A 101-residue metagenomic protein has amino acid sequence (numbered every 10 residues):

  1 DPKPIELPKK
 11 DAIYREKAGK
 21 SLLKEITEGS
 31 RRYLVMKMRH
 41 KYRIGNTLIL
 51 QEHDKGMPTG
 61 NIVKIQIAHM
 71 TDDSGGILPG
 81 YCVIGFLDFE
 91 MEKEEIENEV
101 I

Functional and structural regions predicted by a protein language model:
K3-K9, D88-I101: Short intrinsically disordered terminal tails
K10-K93: Catalytic phosphate/metal-binding cores of nucleic-acid and nucleotide-processing enzymes, i.e., regions that mediate
